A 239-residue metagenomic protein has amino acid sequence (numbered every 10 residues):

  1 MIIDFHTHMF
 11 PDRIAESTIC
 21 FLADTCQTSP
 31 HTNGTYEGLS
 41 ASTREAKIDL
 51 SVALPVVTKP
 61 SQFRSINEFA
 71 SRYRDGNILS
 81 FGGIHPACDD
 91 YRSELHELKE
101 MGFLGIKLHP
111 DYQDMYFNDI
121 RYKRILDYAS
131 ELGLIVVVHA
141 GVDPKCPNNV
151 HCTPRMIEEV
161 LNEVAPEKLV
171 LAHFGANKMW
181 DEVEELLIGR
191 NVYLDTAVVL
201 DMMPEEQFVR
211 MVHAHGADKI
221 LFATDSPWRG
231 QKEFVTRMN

Functional and structural regions predicted by a protein language model:
M1-I3, V136, V170, F222: Residue-level marker for buried hydrophobic side chains located in beta-strands that build the well-ordered beta-sheet
M1-R124, Y128, Y193, M202 (+1 more regions): Mid-domain alpha/beta scaffold segments of enzyme catalytic cores
M9-F10, V142, A176, W228: Short active-site segment of divalent metal-dependent hydrolases/proteases that encodes the spacing between
T32-N33, V57-S61, P86-D89, M101-E184: Divalent metal-binding pocket/active-site signature
L50, N77-L79, E163-L169, G189-Y193 (+1 more regions): Short, surface-exposed connector motifs at secondary-structure boundaries
F69, S93-E97, R121-I125, M156-E159 (+3 more regions): A short acidic, amphipathic alpha-helical/loop segment
E100, N118-Y128, P144-C146, V150-H151 (+3 more regions): Ligand-binding grooves and catalytic loops that recognize ribose/phosphate and carbohydrate rings, and esterified lipid
F174-N239: H/E-rich (His + Asp/Glu) clusters that bind or coordinate divalent metals
